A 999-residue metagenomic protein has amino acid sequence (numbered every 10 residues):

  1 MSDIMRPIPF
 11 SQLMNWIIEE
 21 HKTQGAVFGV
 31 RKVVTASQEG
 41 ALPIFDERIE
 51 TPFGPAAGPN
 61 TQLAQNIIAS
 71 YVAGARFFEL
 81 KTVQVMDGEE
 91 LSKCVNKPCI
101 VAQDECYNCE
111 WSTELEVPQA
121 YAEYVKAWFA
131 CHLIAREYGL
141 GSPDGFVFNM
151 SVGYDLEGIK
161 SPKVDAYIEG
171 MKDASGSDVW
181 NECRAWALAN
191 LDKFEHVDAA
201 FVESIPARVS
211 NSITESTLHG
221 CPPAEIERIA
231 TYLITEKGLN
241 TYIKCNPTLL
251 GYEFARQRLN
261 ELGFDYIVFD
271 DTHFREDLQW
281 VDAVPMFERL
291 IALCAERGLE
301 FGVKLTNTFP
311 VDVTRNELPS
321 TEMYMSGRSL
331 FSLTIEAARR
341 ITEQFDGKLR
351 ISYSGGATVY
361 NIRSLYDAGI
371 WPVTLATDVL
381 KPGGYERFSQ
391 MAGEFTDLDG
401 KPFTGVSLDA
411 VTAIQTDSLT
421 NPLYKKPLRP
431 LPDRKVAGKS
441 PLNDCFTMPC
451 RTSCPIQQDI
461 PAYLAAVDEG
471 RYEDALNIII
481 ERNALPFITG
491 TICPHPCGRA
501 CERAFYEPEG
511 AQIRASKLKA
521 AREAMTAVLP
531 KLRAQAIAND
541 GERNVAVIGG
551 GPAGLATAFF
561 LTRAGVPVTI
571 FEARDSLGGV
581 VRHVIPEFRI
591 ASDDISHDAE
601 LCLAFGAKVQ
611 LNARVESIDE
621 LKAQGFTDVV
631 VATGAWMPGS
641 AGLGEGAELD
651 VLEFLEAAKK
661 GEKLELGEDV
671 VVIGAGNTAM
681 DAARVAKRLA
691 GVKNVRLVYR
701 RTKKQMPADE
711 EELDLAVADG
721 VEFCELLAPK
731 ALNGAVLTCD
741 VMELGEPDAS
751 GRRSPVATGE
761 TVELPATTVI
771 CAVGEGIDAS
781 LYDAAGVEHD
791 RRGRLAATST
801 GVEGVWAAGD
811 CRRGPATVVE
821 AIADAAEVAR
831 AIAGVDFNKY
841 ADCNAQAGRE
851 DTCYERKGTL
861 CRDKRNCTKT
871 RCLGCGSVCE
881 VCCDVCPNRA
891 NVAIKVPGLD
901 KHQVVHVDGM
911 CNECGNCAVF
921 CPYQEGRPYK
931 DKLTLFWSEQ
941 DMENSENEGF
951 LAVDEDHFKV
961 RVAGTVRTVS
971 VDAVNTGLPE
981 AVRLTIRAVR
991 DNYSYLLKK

Functional and structural regions predicted by a protein language model:
M1-T231, E236: N-terminal capping/small domains of soluble enzymes
T23-Q38, P247, G251-G347, P382-G400 (+1 more regions): Glycine/Thr-rich beta-alpha phosphate-binding loop at enzyme active sites
A57-N60, N307-F309, L349-I362, A613-R614: Glycine-rich beta-to-alpha transition loops that act as phosphate-gripper elements at the mouths of alpha/beta enzyme
Q65-I68, A357-V373: Catalytic cores of alpha/beta
R76-M86, P247, S364-M391: Glycine-rich phosphate-binding active-site loops on the catalytic face of alpha/beta enzymes
E322, R328, L333, V379-L380 (+14 more regions): Ferredoxin-type iron-sulfur electron-transfer modules and their immediate structural context
Q458-P461, V467-D468, G510-R514, V547-R614 (+4 more regions): Beta1-alpha1 glycine-rich phosphate/pyrophosphate-binding loop at the start of Rossmann-like nucleotide-binding domains
I548-T569, Q610-D619, W636-A641, E653-E710 (+4 more regions): Rossmann-like dinucleotide/flavin-binding elements
